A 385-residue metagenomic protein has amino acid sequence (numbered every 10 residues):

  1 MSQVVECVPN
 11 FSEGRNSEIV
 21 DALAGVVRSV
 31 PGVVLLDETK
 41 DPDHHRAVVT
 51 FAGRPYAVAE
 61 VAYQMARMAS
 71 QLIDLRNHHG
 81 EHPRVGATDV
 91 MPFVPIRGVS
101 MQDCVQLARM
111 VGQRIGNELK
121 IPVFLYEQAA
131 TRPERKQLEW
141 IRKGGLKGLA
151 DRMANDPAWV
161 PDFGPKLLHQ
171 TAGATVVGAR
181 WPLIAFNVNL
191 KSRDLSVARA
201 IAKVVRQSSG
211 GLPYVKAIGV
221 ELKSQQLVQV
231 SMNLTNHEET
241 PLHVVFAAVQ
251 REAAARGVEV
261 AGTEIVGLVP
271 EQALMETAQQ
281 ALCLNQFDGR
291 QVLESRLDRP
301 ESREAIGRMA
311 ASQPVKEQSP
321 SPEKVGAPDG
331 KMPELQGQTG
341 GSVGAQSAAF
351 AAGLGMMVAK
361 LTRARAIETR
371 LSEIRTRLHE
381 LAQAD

Functional and structural regions predicted by a protein language model:
S2-E317: Long, contiguous binding/interaction regions
P9, T88-P92, E334-M356: Conserved phosphate/anionic-ligand binding catalytic regions in large, soluble enzymes, centered on
L23, A62-M65, A69, Q346-T362: Buried hydrophobic packing segments
D37-D43, K316, A327-G340, A359-T369: Conserved catalytic-core motifs characterized by acidic clusters
P322-G326, P333, H379: Short, low-complexity intrinsically disordered segments enriched in A/P/G/S/L with frequent Arg, especially at protein
R363-D385: A structural-propensity feature for long, helix-poor, extended segments
